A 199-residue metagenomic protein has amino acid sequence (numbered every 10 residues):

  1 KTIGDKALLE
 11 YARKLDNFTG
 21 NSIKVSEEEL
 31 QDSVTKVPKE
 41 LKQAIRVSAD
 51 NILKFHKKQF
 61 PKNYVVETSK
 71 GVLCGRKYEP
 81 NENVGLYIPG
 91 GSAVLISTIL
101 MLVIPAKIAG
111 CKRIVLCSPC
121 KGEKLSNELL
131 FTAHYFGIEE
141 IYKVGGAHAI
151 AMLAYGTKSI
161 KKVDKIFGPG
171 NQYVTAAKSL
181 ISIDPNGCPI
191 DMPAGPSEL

Functional and structural regions predicted by a protein language model:
K1, L8, P38-I52, K77 (+9 more regions): Generic structural signal for well-ordered, non-membrane alpha-helical segments in soluble metabolic enzymes
K1-E82: N-terminal Rossmann-like NAD(P)+-binding subdomain of aldehyde/semialdehyde dehydrogenases
G4, K112, E139: Short acidic/polar active-site loop segments enriched in Thr and Asp
E10, A44-V47, N51-K54, M101 (+5 more regions): Alpha-helical scaffold segments in soluble metabolic enzymes
V66-F131: Conserved small-residue-rich beta-alpha loop and adjacent elements that most often cradle the phosphate/pyrophosphate
N127-I141: Active-site-proximal helix-loop elements at catalytic-domain edges
G137-L199: Conserved NAD(P)+-binding/catalytic subdomain of aldehyde/semialdehyde dehydrogenases
